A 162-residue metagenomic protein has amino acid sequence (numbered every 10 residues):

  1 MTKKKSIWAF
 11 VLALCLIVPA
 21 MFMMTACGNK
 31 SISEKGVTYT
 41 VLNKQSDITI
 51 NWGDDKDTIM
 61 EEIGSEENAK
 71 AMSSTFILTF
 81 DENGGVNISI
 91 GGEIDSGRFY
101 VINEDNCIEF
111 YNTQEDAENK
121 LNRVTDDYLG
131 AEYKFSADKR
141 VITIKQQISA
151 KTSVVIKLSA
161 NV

Functional and structural regions predicted by a protein language model:
M1-K5: N-terminal secretory signal peptides that target proteins for export/translocation
S6-I17: Sec-dependent N-terminal signal peptides
M23-A26: C-terminal motif of bacterial Sec signal peptides marking the signal peptidase cleavage site
S31-A69, F99-V101: Tryptophan-anchored aromatic micro-motifs
D47-I50, K70-I148, T152: Contiguous, well-ordered beta-strand patches that form the walls/edges of small beta-barrel/beta-sandwich domains
T152-V162: Short, low-complexity, Pro/Ser/Thr/Gly-rich segments in the mature regions of secreted, periplasmic
